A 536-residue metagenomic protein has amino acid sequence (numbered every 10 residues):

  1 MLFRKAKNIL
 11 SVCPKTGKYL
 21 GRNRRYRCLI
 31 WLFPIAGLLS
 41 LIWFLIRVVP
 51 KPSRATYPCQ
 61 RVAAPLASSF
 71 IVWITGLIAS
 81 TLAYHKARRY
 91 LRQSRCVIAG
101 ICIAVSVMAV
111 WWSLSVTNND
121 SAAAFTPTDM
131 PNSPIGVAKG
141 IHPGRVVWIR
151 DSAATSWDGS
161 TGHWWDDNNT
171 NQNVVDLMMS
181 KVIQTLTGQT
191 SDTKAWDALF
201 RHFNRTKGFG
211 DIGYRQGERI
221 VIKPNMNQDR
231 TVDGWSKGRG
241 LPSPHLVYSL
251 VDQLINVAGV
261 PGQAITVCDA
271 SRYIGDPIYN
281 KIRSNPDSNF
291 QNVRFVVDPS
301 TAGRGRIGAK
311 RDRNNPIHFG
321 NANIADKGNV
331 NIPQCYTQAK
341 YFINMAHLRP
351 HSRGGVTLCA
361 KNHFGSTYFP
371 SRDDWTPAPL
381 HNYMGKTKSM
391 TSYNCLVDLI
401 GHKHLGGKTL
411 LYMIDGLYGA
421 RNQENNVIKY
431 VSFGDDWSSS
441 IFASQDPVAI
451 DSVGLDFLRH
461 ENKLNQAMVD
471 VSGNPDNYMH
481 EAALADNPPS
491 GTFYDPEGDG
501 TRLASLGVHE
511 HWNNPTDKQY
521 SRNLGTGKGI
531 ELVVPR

Functional and structural regions predicted by a protein language model:
C13-R24: Cytosolic juxtamembrane amphipathic/interface segments immediately preceding and feeding into a transmembrane helix
G21-N23, P58-A67, R89-G100: Membrane-interface segments at loop-to-transmembrane junctions
I30-L41: Alpha-helical transmembrane segments
L39-T81: Membrane-embedded alpha-helical segments of integral membrane proteins
C59, K86-R92, L114-A123: Juxtamembrane/interface segments at transmembrane-helix termini
I71-I101: Cytosolic-side transmembrane helix boundary signature
A99-W111: Hydrophobic membrane-insertion alpha-helices, especially the h-region of bacterial N-terminal signal peptides
W112-V221, N227-R536: Extended, low-polarity segments enriched in aliphatic/aromatic residues
